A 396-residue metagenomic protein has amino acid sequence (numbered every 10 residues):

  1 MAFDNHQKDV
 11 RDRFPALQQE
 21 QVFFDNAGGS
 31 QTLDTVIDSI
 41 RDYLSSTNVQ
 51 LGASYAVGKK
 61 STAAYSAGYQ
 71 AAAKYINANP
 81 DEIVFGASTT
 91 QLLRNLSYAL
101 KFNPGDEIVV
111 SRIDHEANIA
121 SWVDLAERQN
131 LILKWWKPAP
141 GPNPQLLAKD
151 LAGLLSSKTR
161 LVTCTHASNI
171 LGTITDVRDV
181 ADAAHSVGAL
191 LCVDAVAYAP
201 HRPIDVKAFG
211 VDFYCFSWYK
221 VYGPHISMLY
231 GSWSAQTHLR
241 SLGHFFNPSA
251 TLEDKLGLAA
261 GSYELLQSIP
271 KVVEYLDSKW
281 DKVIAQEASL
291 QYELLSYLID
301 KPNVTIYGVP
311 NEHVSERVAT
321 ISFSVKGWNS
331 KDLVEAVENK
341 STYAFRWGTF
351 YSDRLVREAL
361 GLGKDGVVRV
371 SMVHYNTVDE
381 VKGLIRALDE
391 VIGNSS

Functional and structural regions predicted by a protein language model:
M1-S396: Pyridoxal 5′-phosphate
